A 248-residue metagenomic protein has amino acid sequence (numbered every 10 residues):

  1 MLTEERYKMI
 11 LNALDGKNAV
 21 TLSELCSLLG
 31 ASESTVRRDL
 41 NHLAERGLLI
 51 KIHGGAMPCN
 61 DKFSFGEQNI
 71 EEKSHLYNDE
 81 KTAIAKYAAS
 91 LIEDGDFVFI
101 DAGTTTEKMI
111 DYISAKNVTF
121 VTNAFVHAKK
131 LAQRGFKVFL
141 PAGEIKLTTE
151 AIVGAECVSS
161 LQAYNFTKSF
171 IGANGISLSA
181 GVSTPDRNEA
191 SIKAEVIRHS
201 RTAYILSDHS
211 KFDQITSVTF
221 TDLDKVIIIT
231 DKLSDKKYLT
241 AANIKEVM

Functional and structural regions predicted by a protein language model:
M1, E5, H75-D79, A83 (+8 more regions): Residues at secondary-structure transition points
L2-E5, M9, D15-S23, L28 (+4 more regions): HTH-adjacent hinge/linker in prokaryotic transcriptional regulators
L11-N12, A19-T21, K51, V126-M248: Conserved phosphate- and dinucleotide-binding cores of soluble alpha/beta proteins, encompassing both enzyme active
S32-S34: Key DNA-contact positions within bacterial/archaeal DNA-binding proteins
V36, A102-G103: N-terminal glycine-rich "phosphate-gripper" loop used for MgATP/nucleotide binding and carboxylate activation
T119-F120, K168: A residue-level structural signature of the nucleotidyltransferase/glycosyltransferase Rossmann-like core
